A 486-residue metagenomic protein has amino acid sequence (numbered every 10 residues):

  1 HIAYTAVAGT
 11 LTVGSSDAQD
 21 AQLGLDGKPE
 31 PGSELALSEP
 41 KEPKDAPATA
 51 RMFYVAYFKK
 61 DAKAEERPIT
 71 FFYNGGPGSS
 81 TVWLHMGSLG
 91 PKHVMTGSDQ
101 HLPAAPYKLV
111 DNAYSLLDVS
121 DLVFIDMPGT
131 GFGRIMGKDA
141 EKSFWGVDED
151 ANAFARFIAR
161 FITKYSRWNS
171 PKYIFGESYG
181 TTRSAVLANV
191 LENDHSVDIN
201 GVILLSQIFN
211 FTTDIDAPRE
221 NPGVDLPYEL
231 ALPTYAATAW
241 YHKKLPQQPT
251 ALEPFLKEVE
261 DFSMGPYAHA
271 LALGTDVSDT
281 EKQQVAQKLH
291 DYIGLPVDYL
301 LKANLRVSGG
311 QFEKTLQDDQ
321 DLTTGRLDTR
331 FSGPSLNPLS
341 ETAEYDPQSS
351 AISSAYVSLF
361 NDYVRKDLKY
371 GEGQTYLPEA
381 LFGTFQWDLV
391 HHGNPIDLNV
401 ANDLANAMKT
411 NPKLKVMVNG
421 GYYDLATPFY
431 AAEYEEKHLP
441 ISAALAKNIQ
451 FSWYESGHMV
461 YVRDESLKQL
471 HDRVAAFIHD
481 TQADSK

Functional and structural regions predicted by a protein language model:
Q19-W145, K437: N-terminal cap/lid subdomain of alpha/beta-hydrolase-fold enzymes
G90-G97, A188-I293: A catalytic-pocket lid/entrance helix-loop region that shapes and gates access to the active site across common
N152-S170: Conserved acidic catalytic loop of the alpha/beta-hydrolase fold
R167-Y179: Alpha/beta-hydrolase fold nucleophile elbow
G176-N189: Glycine-rich nucleophile elbow surrounding the catalytic serine of serine-hydrolase chemistry
A270-A426: Alpha/beta-hydrolase fold catalytic core
L425-N448: Active-site-adjacent alpha-helix of alpha/beta-hydrolase-fold enzymes
E455-S466: Catalytic histidine-centered segment of alpha/beta-hydrolase-like enzymes
